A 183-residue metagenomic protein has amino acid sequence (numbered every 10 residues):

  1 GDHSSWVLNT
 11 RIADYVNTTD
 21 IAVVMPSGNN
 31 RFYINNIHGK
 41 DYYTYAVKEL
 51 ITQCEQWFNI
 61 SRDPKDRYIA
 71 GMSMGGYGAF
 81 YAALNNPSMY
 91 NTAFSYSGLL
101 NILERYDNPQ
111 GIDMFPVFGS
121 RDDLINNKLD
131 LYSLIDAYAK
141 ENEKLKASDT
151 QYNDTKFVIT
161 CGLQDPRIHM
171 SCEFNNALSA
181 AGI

Functional and structural regions predicted by a protein language model:
G1-I183: Non-catalytic cap/lid and distal C-terminal segments of serine-dependent acyl enzymes
